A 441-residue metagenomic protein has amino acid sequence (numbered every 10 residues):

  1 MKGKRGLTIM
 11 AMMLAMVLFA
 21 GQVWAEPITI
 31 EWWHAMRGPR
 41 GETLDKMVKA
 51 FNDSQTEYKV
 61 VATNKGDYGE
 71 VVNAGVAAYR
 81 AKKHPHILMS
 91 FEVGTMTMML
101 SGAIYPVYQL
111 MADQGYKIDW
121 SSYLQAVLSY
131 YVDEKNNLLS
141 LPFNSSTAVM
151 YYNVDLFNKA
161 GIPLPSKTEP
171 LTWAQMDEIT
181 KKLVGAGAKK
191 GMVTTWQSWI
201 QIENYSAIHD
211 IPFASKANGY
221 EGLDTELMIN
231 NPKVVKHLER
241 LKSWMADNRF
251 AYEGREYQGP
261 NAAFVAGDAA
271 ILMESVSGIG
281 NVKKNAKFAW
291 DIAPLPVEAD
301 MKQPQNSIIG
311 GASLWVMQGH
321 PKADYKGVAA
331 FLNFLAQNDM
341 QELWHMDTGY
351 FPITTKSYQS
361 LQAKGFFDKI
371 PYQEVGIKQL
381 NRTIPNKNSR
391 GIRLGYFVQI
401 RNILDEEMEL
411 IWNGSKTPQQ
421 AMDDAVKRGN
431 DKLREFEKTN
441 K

Functional and structural regions predicted by a protein language model:
E26-R37, Y58-T63, I87, L139: Short, well-ordered beta-strand elements
A35, V48, W199-S215, V235-G327: Extracytoplasmic/periplasmic substrate-binding proteins
A50-Y123, K159-G161, A263, A270-I271 (+5 more regions): Extracytoplasmic "Venus flytrap"/periplasmic binding protein-like
A77, P85-H86, Y116-F157, K190 (+2 more regions): A structural signal for short loop-to-beta-strand junctions that line the ligand-binding cleft of periplasmic/secreted
E92-V149, A174-I179, N204-A207, D291-P294 (+2 more regions): Hinge/lid segment of periplasmic solute-binding proteins
D133-F143, A148, N158, A174-E226 (+1 more regions): Extracytoplasmic/periplasmic solute-binding protein
D177-K182, Y220-G254: Glycine-centered hinge/linker elements that transmit conformational signals in sensory and ligand-binding systems
A293, M346-E406, L410, E435-K441: Long, aromatic- and glycine/proline-rich binding clefts that accommodate carbohydrate-like moieties
